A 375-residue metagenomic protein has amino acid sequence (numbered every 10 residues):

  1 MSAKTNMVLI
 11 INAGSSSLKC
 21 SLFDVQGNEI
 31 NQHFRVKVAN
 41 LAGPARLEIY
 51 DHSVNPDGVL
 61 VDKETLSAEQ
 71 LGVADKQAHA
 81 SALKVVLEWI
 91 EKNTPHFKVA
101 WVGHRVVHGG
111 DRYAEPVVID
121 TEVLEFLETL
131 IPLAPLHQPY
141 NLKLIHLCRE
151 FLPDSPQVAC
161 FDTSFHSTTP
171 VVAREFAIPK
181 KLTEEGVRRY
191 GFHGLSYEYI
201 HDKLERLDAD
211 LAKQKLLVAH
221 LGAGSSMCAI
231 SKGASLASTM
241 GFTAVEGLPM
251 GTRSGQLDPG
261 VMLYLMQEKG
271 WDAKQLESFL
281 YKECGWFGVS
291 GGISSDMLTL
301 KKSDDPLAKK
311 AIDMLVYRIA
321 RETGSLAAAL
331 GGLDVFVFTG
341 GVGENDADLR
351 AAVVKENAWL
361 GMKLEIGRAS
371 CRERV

Functional and structural regions predicted by a protein language model:
V8-A13, S17-A74: Short glycine-rich, Thr/Ser-proximal phosphate-binding strand/loop in the N-terminal lobe of ATP-dependent enzymes
V86-H137, P156-V158, F165-E175: Short beta-strand-loop/turn "lid" adjacent to the catalytic site in phosphate-handling enzymes
E88-A100, L204-D210, T323-D334: Phosphate/pyrophosphate-binding loops at sites that engage ATP/ADP/AMP, CoA/4′-phosphopantetheine, polyphosphate
H104, P135-Q138, P156-F161, S167 (+4 more regions): General beta-strand structural signal in soluble alpha/beta enzymes
F165-L265: Glycine-rich phosphate-binding loop of actin/hexokinase-like ATP-binding domains
S278, G285-G288, S294-A329: Adenine-nucleotide phosphate-binding core of ATP-dependent small-molecule kinases
D334-E356: Glycine-rich phosphate-binding loops at beta-strand->alpha-helix junctions
E365-V375: Residue-level detector of conserved catalytic or cofactor/ligand-binding positions in enzyme active sites
